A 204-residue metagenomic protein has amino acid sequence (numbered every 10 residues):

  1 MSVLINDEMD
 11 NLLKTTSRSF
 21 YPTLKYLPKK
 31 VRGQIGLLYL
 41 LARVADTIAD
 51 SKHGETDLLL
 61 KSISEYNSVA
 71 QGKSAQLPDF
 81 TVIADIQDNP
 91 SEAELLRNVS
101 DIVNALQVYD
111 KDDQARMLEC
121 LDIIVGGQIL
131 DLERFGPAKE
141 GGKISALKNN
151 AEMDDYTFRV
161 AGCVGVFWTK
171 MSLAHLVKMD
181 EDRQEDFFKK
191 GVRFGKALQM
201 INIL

Functional and structural regions predicted by a protein language model:
M1-L204: Acidic catalytic motifs of isoprenoid enzymes
